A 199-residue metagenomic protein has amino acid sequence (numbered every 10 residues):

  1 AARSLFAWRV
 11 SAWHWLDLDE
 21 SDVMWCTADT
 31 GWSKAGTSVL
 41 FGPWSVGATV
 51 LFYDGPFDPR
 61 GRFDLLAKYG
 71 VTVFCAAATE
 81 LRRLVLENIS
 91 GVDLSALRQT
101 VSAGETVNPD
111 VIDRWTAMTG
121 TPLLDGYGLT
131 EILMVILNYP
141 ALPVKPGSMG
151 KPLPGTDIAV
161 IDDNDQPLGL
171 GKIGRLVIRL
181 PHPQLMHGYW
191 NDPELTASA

Functional and structural regions predicted by a protein language model:
A2-R3, Y69, T156: Structural detector for helix-capping/boundary residues
R3, T79-R82, E105-T106, P181-Q184: Alpha-helix/helix-capping structural signal
F6-V73, E87: Conserved AMP-binding/adenylation subdomain of ANL enzymes
V10, D113, G147, E194: Active-site phosphate/pyrophosphate- and oxyanion-stabilizing loops and adjacent acidic/basic residues in soluble
E20, S45-A48, V71-A76, V85-K145 (+1 more regions): Gly/Ser/Thr-rich phosphate-binding loop
P152-G155, Q166-A199: Conserved ATP/PPi-binding loop(s) of AMP-dependent carboxylate-activating enzymes
